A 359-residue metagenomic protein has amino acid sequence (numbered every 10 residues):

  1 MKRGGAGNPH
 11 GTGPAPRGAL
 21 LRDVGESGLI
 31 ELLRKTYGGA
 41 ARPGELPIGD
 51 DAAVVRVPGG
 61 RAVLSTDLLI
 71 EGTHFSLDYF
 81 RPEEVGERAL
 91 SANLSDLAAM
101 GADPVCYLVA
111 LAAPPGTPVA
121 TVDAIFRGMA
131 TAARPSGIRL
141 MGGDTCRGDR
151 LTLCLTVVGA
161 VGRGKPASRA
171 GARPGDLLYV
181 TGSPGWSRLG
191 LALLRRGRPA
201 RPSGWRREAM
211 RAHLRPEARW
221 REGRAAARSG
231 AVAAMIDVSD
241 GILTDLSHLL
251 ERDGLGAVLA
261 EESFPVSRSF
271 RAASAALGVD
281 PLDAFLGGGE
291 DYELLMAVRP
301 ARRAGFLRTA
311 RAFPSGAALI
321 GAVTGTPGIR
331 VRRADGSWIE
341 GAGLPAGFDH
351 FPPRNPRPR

Functional and structural regions predicted by a protein language model:
M1-G38, F80, P114-M141, C146-L153 (+2 more regions): Glycine-/charge-enriched secondary-structure boundary and capping motifs
K2, R56-P58, L69, D103-G197 (+1 more regions): Glycine-rich anion-binding loops of enzyme active sites
K2-A99: N-terminal glycine-rich phosphate/pyrophosphate-binding loops that anchor nucleotide-derived ligands and cofactors
R42-L46, R215, A284-G287: Short Gly/Pro-enriched turn/cap motifs at secondary-structure boundaries
D51, D176, D291-L294: Short, surface-exposed beta-edge/turn micro-motifs
L178-G182, R215-I242: Internal active-site segments that recognize and position negatively charged phosphoryl groups and nucleotide moieties
R198-E217: A short, charged helix-loop
